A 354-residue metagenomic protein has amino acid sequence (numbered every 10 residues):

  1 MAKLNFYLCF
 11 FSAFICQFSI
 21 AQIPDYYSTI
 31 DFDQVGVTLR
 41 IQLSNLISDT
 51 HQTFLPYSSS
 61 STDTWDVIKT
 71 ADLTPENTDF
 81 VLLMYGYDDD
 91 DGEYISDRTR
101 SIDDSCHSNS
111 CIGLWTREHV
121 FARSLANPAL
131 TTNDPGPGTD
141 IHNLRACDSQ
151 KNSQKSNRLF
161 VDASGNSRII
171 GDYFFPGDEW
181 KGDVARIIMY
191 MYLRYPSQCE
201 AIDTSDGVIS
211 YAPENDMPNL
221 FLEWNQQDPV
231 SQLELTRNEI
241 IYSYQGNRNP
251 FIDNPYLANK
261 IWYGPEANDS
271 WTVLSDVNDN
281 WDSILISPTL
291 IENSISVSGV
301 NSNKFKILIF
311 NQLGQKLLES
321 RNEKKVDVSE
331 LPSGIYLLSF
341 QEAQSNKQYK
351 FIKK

Functional and structural regions predicted by a protein language model:
M1-D25, D276, F340: Bacterial Sec-dependent N-terminal signal peptides
I20-I47: Boundary/junction segments of secreted and surface-exposed precursor proteins
Q22-I23, Y263-D282: Low-complexity, Pro/Thr/Ser/Gly/Ala-rich linker/spacer regions in secreted, extracellular modular proteins
L46-L159: Betabetaalpha-Me/HNH-type nuclease active-site subdomain
Y85-G92, Y192-L193, Q341-A343: Short, flexible beta-strand-to-coil junctions
S108-T272: Domain-level detector of nuclease and nuclease-like folds in predominantly extracellular/periplasmic contexts
D279-K354: C-terminal outer-membrane/trafficking sorting elements
